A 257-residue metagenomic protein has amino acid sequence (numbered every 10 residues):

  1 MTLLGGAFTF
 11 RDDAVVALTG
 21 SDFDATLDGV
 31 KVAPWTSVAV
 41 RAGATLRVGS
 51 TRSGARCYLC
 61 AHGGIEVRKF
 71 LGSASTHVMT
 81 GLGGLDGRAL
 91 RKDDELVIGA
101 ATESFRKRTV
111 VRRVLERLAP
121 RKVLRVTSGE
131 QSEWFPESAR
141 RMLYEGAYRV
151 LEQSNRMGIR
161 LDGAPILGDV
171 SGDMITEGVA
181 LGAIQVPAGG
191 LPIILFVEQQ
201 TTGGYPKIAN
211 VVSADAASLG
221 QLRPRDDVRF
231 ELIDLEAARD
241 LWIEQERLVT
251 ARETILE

Functional and structural regions predicted by a protein language model:
M1-E257: Conserved "landmark" site that anchors the functional core of diverse proteins
